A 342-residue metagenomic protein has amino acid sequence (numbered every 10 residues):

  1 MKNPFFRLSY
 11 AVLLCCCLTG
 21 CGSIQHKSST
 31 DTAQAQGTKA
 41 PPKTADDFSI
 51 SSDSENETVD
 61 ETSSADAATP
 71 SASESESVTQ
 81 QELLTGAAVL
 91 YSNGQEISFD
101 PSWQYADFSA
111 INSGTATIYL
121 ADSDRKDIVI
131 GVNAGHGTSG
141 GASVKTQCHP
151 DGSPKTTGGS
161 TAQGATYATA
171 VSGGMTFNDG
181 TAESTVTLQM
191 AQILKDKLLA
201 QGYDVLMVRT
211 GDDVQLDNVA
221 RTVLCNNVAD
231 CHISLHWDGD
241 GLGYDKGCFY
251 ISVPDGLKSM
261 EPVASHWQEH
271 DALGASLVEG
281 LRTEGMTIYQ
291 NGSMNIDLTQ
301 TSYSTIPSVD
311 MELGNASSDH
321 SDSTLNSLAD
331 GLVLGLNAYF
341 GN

Functional and structural regions predicted by a protein language model:
K2-F6, V12-L14, G20-N342: Catalytic-site microenvironment of enzymes that process N-acetyl-hexosamine-containing cell-wall polysaccharides
